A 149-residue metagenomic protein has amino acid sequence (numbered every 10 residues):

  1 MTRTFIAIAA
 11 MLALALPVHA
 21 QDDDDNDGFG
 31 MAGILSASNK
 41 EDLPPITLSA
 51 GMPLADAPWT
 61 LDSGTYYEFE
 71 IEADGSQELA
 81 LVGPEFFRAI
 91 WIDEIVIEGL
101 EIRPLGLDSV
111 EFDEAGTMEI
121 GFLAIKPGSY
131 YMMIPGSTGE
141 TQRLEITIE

Functional and structural regions predicted by a protein language model:
T4-L14: Sec-dependent N-terminal signal peptides
L16-A20: Sec/Tat signal peptide C-region and signal peptidase I cleavage site
Q21-A37, L105-E149: Extracellular/periplasmic metallocenter environments
M31-F69, D74, L105: N-terminal edge beta-strand
A55-E85, E119-I125, Y131-M133: Beta-strand cores of secreted/periplasmic/IMS beta-sandwich domains, seen most often in copper-related folds
A80, F86-E98: Short aromatic-acidic-glycine turn motif
E94-S109: Solvent-exposed beta-strand/loop surfaces of large extracellular or lumenal domains
